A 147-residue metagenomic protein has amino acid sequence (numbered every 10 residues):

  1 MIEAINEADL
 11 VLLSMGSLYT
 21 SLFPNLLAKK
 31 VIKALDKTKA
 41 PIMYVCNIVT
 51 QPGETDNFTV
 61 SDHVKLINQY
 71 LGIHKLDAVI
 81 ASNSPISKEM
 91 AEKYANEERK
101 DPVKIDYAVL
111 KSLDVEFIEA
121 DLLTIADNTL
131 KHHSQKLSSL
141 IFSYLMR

Functional and structural regions predicted by a protein language model:
M1-M15: Active-site gating loop/helix substructures
N6, L18, L22-H74, I86 (+1 more regions): Conserved phosphate- and dinucleotide-binding cores of soluble alpha/beta proteins, encompassing both enzyme active
S14, V45-C46, I80-S82: Short beta-strand segments
N57-R147: C-terminal functional extensions of proteins
